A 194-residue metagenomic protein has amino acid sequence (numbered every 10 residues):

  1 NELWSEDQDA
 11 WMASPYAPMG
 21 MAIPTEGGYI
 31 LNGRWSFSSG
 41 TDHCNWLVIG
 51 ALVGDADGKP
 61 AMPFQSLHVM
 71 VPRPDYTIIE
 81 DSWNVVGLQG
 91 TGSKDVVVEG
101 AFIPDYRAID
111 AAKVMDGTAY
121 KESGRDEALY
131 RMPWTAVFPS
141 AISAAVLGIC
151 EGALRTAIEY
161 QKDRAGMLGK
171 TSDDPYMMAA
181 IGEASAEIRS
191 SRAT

Functional and structural regions predicted by a protein language model:
N1-C44, A61: Glycine-rich flavin
S14-Y16, A51, V71-V85, G90: Active-site glycine-rich loop that binds ribose-phosphate moieties when present
P18, H43, Q65, G90-V97: A generic structural signal for well-ordered coil/turn residues at beta-strand boundaries that shape enzyme active-site
G27-Y29, D55, Q89: Beta-strand-enriched cores of mature, soluble protein domains
R34-T77: DPxDG-like acidic metal-binding loop motif
V86, S93-I188: Glycine-rich beta->alpha junctions and the first turn(s) of the following alpha-helix
R192-T194: C-terminal helix-coil-helix/basic helical segment that borders enzyme active sites and/or dimer interfaces and provides
